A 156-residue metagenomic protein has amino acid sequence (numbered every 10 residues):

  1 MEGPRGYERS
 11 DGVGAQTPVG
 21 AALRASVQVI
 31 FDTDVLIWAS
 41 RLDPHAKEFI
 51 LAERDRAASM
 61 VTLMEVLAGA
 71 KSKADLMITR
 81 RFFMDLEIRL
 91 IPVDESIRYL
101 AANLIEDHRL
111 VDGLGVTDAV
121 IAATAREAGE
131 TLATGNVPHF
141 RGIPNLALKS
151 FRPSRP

Functional and structural regions predicted by a protein language model:
E2-A58, A68-R81, R155-P156: Short, well-structured N-terminal submotif of metal-dependent ribonuclease cores
E2-G6, G12-V27, R89-G135: Active-site neighborhoods of divalent-metal-dependent phosphate/nucleic-acid chemistry enzymes
V35-L36, T62, I97, V120-I121 (+1 more regions): Alpha-helix capping/helix-boundary segments
L36-I37, M64-L67, R141, K149: Nucleotide phosphate-binding site architecture
L63, L76-T79, R98, D118: A general structural signal for well-ordered alpha-helical segments in protein cores
L90-V93, K149-P153: Short acidic-hydrophobic, aromatic-tinged amphipathic segments that line or gate anion-handling sites
